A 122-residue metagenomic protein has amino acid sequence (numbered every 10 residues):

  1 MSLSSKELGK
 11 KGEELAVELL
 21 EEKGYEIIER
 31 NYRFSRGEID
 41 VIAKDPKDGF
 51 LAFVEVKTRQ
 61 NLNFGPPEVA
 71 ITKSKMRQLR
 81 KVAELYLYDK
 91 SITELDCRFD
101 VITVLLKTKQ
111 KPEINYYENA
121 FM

Functional and structural regions predicted by a protein language model:
M1-R30: Acidic-basic catalytic patches of nuclease active cores, encompassing PD-(D/E)XK and other metal-cofactor nuclease
L20, L79, F99: Residue-level signal for inorganic ion chemistry
E26-L51: Active-site metal-binding core of divalent-cation-utilizing nuclease and nuclease-like domains
R36, L51-F53, D96, I114: Structural motif
V41-A43, G49-N61, L79: Conserved catalytic cores of phosphodiester-cleaving nucleases, focusing on short active-site segments
Q60-R80: Mg2+/Mn2+-dependent nuclease catalytic core
R80-I92: Metal-dependent nuclease catalytic cores in nucleic-acid-processing enzymes, especially RNase H-like/related
D89-M122: Domain-level recognition of nuclease-like catalytic cores that cleave nucleotide substrates
